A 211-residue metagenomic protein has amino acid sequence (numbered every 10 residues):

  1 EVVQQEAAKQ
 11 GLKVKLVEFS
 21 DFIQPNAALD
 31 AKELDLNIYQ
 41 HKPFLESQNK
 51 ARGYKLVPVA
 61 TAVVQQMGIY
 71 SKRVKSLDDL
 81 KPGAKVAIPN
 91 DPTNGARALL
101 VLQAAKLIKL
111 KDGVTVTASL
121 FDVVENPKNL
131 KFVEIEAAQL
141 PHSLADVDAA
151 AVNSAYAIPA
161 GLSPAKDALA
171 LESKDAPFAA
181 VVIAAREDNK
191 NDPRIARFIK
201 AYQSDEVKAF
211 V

Functional and structural regions predicted by a protein language model:
E1-K15: Short, polar/charged alpha-helical segment
L16-A27, V114-H142: Short helix-initiation/N-cap motifs at beta->coil->alpha
F22-G53, G68-Y70, K75, A157-G161: Pocket-flanking alpha-helical
D30-Q40, A84, L107, K128-K131 (+1 more regions): Alpha-to-beta junction loops
S47-V59, V74, D146, A151 (+1 more regions): Ligand-binding "clamshell"
V59-K109, K208: A conserved helix-loop-strand patch within extracytoplasmic ligand-binding domains of the periplasmic binding
Q66-L77, A179-R194: A bilobed periplasmic-binding-protein/Venus flytrap-type ligand-binding module shared by bacterial periplasmic
P82-G83, N191-A201: Short amphipathic alpha-helical coupling segments at ligand-binding clamshell hinges and other catalytic/signaling
